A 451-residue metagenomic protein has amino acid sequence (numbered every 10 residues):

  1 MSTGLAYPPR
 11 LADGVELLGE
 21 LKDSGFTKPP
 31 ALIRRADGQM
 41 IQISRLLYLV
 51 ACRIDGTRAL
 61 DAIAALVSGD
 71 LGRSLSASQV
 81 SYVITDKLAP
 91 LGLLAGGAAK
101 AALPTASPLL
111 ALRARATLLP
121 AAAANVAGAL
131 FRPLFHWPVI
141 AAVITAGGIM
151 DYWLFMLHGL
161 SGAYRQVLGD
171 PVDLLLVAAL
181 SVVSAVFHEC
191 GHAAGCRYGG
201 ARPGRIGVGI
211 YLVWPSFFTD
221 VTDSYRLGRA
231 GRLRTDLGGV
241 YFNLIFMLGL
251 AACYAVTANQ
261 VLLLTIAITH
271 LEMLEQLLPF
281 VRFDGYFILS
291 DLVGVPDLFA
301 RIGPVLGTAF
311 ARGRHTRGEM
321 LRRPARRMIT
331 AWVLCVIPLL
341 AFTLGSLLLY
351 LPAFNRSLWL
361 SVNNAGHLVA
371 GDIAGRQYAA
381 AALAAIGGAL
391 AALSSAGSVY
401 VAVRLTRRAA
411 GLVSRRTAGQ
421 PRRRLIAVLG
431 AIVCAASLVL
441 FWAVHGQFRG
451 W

Functional and structural regions predicted by a protein language model:
M1-R35: Long, low-complexity, charged/polar intrinsically disordered regions in eukaryotic proteins
A36-F131: Long, charge-rich, low-complexity alpha-helical segments
A106-V208, G249-A252: Core alpha-helical transmembrane segments of integral membrane proteins
G148-L154, T343-Y350, L393-A410, S437-H445: Alpha-helical transmembrane segments
L160-Y164, A353-Y378, G450-W451: Membrane-interfacial helical/loop segments at transmembrane boundaries in membrane proteins
G169-M320: Membrane-embedded catalytic scaffold of the fatty acid hydroxylase/desaturase
S398-L429: Cytosolic-side transmembrane helix boundary signature
T417-Q447: Internal/C-terminal transmembrane anchor helices
